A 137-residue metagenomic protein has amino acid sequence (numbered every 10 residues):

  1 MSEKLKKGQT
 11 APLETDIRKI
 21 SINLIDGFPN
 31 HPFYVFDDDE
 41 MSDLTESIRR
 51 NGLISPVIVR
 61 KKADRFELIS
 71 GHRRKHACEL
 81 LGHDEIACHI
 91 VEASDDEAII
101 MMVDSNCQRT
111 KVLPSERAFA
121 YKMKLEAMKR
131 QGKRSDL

Functional and structural regions predicted by a protein language model:
M1-V91, E97-K111: Short, charged/polar connector segments at secondary-structure boundaries
R109-L137: Alpha-helical interaction elements
